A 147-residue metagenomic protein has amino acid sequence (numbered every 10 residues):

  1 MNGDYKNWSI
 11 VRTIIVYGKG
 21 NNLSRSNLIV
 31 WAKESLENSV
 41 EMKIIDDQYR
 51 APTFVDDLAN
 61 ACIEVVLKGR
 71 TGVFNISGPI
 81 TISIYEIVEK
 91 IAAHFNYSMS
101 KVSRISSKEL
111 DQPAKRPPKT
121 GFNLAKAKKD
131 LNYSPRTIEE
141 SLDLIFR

Functional and structural regions predicted by a protein language model:
N2-R50, D57: NAD(P)-dependent short-chain dehydrogenase/reductase
G18, I44-Y49, F74-T81, D130: Glycine-rich Rossmann NAD(P)(H)-binding loop
R25-I29, V55, I84-V88, L124: A general structural signal for well-ordered alpha-helical segments in protein cores
R50-T53, I82, F122, Y133-R136: Residue-level signal for the nucleotide or nucleotide-sugar donor/cofactor binding architecture
D56, I63, Y85, A125 (+1 more regions): Residues in well-ordered alpha-helical elements
A61, K68-P113, K119: Mid/C-terminal beta-alpha module of Rossmann-like enzyme folds, strongest in SDR-family dehydrogenases/epimerases
K108-D130, P135: A hydrophobic C-terminal alpha-helical subdomain
T137-R147: Amphipathic terminal alpha-helices
